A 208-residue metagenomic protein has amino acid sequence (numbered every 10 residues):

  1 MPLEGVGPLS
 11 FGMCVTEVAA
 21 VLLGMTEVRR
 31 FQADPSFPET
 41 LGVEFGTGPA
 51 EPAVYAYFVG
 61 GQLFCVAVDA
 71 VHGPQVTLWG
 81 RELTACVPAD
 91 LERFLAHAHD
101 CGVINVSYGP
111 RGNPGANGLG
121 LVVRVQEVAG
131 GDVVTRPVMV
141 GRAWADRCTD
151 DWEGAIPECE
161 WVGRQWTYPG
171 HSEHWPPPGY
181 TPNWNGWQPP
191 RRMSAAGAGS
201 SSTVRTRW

Functional and structural regions predicted by a protein language model:
M1-S200, V204-W208: Short helix/turn-capping signatures at newly exposed starts of structured segments
